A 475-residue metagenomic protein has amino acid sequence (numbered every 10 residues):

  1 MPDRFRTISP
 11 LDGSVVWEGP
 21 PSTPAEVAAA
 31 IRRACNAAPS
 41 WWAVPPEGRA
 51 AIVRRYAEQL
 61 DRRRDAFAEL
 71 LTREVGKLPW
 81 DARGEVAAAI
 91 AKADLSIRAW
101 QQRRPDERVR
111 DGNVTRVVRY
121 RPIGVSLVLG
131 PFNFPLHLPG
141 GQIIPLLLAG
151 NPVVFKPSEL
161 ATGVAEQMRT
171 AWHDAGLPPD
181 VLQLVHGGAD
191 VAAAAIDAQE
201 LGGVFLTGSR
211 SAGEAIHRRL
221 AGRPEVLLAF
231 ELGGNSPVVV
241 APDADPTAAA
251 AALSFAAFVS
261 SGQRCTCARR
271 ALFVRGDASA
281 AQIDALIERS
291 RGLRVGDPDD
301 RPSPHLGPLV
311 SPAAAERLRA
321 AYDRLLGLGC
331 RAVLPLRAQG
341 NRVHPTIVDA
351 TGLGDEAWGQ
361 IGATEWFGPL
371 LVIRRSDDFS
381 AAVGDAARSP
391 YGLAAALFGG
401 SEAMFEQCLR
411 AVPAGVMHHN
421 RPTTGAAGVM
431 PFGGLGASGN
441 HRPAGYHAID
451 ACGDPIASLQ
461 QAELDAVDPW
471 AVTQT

Functional and structural regions predicted by a protein language model:
M1-V114: N-terminal Rossmann-like NAD(P)+-binding subdomain of aldehyde/semialdehyde dehydrogenases
D12-E18, L201, V239, R291-R294 (+1 more regions): Conserved C-terminal structural/oligomerization subdomain of aldehyde/semialdehyde dehydrogenase
G13, A34, R49, L71 (+9 more regions): Residue-level signal for inorganic ion chemistry
V16-S22, A37-A43, V128, V238-A241 (+5 more regions): Short, well-ordered beta-strand elements within core beta-sheets of diverse protein domains
A38, W42, A57-R64, A68 (+16 more regions): Structural signal for hydrophobic packing residues in well-ordered secondary-structure cores of soluble enzyme domains
P105-A248, S376: Rossmann-like NAD(P) dinucleotide-binding subdomain of oxidoreductase/dehydrogenase enzymes
P152-V154, A332, V416: A short hydrophobic/small-residue beta-strand
G203, S211-E356, H419, V467-D468 (+1 more regions): ALDH superfamily catalytic-core signature
